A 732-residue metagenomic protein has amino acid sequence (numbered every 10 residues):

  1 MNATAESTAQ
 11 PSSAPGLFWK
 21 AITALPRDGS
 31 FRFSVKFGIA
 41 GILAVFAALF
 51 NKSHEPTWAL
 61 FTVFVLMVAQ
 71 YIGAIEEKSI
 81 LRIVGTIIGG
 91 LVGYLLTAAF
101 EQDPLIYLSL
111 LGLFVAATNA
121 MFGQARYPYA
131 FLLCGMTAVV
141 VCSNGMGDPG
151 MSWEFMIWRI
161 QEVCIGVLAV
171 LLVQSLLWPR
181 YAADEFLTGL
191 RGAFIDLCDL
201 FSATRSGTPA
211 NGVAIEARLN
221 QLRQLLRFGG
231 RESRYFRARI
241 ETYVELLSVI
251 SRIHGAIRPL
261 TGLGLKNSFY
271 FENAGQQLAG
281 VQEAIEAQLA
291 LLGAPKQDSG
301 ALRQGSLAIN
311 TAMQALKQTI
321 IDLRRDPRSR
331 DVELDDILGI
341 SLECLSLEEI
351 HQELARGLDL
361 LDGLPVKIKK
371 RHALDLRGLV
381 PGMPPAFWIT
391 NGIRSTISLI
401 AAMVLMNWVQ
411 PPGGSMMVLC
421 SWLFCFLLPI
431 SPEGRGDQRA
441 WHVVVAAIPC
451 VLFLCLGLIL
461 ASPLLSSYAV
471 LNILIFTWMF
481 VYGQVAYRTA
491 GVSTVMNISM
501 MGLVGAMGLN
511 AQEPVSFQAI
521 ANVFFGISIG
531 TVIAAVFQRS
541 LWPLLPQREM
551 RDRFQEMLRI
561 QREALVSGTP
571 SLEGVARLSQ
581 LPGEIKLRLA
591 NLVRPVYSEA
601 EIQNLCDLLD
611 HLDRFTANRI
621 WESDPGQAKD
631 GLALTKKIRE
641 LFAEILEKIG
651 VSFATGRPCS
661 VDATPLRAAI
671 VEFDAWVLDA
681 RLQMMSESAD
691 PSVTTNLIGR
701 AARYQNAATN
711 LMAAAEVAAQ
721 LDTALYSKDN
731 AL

Functional and structural regions predicted by a protein language model:
M1-R239, C344, A355, D359-A600 (+2 more regions): A transmembrane helix-and-boundary motif of multi-pass membrane transporters/channels
A193-R371, W408, P412, E556-L732: Cytosolic, long alpha-helical scaffolding segments
